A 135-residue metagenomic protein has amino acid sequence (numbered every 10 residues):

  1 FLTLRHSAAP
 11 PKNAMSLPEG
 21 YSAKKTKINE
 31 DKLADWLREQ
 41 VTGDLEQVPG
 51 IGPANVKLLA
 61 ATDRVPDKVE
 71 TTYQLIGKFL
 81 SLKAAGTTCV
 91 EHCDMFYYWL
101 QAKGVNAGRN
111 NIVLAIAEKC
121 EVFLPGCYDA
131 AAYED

Functional and structural regions predicted by a protein language model:
F1-L2: Short, small-residue-biased leader/transition segments that mark boundaries at the very start of proteins
H6, P11-D135: C-terminal extensions
